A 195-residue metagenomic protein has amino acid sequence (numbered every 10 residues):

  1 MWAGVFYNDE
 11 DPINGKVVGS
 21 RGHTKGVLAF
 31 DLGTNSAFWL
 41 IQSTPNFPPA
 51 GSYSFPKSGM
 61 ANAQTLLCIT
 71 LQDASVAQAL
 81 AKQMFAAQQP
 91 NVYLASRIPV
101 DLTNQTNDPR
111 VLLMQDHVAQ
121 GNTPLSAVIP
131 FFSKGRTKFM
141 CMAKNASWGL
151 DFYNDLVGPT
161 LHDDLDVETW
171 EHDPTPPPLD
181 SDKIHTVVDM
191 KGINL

Functional and structural regions predicted by a protein language model:
M1-L195: PLD/PLD-like phosphodiesterase catalytic module centered on the HKD motif
